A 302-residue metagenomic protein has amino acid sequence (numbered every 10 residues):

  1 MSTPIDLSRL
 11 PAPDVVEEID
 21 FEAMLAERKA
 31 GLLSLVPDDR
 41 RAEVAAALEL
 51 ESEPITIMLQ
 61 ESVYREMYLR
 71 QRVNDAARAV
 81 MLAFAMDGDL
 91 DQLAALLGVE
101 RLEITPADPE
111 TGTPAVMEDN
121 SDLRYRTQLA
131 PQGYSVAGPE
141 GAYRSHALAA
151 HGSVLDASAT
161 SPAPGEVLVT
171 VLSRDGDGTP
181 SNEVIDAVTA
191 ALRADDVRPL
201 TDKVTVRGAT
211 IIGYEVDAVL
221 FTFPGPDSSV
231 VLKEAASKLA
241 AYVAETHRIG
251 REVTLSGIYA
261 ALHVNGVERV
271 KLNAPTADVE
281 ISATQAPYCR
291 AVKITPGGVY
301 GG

Functional and structural regions predicted by a protein language model:
M1-V136, V231-G302: N-terminal polar alpha-helical/low-complexity "assembly arms" that mediate subunit docking, oligomerization
Q132-R251: Carbohydrate-recognition loop of C-type lectin domains
